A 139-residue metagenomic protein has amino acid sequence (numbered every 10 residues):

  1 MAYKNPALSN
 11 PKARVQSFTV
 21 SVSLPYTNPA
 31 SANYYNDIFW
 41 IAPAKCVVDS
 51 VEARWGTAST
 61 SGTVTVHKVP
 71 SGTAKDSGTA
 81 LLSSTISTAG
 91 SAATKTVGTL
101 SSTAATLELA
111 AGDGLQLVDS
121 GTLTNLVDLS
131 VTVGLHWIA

Functional and structural regions predicted by a protein language model:
M1, A30, C46, E108-A110: Surface-exposed receptor/substrate recognition regions of extracellular proteins
M1-A30, R54, T63, H67 (+3 more regions): Glycine-rich, low-complexity segments
S23-P25, D37-F39, A104-T106: Beta-strand-rich interaction surfaces with strong enrichment in secreted/lumenal proteins
A32-Y34, L100-S101: Residues that act as N-cap/strand-start positions at coil-to-secondary-structure junctions
Y34-V69, L115-D119, S130-W137: Beta-rich globular "head" domains
T94-A105: Exposed aromatic-hydrophobic patches
A104-G121: Noncatalytic modules at the cell exterior or secretory-pathway interfaces, chiefly beta-strand-rich lectin/adhesion
T124-S130: Extracellular carbohydrate recognition
